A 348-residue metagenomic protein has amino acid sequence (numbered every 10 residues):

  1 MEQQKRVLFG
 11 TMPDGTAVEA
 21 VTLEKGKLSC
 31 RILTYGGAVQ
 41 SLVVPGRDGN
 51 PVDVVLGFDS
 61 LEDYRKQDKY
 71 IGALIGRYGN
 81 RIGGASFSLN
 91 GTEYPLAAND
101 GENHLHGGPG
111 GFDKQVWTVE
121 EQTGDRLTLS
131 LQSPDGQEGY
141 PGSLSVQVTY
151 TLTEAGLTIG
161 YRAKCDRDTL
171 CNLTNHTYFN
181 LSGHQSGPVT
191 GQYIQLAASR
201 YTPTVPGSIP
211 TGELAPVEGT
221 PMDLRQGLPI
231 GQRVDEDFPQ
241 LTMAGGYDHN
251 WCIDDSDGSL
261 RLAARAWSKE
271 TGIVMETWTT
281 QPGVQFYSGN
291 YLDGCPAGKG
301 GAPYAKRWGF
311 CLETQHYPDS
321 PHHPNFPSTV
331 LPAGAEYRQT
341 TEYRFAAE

Functional and structural regions predicted by a protein language model:
M1-E348: An exposed, glycine/acidic-rich loop-and-rim segment of catalytic or binding clefts
